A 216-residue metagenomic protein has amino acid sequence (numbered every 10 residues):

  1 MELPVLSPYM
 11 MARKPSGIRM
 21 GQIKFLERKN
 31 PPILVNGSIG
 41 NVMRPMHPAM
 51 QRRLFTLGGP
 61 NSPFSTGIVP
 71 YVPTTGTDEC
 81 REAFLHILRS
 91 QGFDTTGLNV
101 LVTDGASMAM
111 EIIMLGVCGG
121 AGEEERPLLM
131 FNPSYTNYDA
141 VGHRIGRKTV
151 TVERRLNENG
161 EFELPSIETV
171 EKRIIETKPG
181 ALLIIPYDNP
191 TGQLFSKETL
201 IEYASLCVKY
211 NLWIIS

Functional and structural regions predicted by a protein language model:
M1-T75: N-terminal "arm"/small-domain region of PLP-dependent enzymes with the aminotransferase-like
T66-Y210, I215: Conserved core of the PLP fold type I
